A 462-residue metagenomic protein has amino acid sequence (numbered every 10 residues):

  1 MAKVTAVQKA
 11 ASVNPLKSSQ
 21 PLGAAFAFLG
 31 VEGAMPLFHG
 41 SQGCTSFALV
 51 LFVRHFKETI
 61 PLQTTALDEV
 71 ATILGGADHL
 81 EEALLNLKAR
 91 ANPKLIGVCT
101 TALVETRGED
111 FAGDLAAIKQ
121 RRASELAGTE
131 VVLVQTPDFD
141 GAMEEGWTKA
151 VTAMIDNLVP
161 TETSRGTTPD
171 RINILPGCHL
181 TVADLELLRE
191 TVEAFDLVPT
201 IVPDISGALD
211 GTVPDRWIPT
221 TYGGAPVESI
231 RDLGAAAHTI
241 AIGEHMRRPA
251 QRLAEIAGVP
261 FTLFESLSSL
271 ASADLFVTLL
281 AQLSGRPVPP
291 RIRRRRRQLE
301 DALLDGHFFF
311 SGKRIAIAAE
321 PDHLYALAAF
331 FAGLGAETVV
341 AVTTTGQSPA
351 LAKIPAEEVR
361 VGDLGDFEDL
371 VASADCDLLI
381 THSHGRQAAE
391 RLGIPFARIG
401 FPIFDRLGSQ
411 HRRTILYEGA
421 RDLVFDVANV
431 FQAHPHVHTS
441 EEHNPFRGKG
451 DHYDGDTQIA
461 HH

Functional and structural regions predicted by a protein language model:
M1-H462: An N-terminal assembly and electron-transfer interface module characteristic of large anaerobic redox and radical
